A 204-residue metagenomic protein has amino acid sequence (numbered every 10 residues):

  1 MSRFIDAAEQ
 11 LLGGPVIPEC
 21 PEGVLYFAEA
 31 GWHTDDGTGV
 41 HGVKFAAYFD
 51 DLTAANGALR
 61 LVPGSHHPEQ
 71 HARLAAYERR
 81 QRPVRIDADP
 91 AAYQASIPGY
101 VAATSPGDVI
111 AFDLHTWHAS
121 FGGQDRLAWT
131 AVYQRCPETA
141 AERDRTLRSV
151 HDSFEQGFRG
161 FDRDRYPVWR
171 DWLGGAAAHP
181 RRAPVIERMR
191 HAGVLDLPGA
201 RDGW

Functional and structural regions predicted by a protein language model:
M1-L61, H66: Conserved double-stranded beta-helix
G31-G37, A103, A119-G123: Short histidine-centered beta-strand/loop micro-motifs that create catalytic or ligand/metal-coordination sites
V40-A46, N56, G99-V101, W117 (+1 more regions): Extracellular structured ligand-interaction cores
G42, A72, G122-Q124: Hydrophobic alpha-helical membrane-insertion segments
F45, F49-A54, H71-Y77, R188 (+3 more regions): Short N-terminal helix-initiation segments at or just after the protein's N-terminus
D51-A58, E78-A88, A95-I97, R143-F154 (+1 more regions): Low-complexity, flexible helical/coil segments
A55-H118: Double-stranded beta-helix
H115-W204: Non-heme Fe(II)/2-oxoglutarate
